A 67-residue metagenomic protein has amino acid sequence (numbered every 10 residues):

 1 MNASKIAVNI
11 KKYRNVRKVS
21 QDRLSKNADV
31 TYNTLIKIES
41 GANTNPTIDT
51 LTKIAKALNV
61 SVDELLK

Functional and structural regions predicted by a protein language model:
M1-K5: A detector for short, charged/polar N-terminal pre-domain segments
V8-K26: Short basic helix-loop element that most often maps to the first helix and adjoining turn of HTH DNA-binding modules
I10, L24, L35-I38, L65: Conserved hydrophobic/aromatic packing and binding residues within compact polymer-binding modules
N15, L65-K67: Intrinsic disorder/low-complexity segments
N27, N45, K56-A57: Residue cluster at the C-terminal edge of the helix-turn-helix DNA-binding motif
V30-N45: Recognition helix of helix-turn-helix/homeodomain-like DNA-binding domains that insert into the DNA major groove
D49-E64: DNA major-groove recognition helix of helix-turn-helix/homeodomain DNA-binding modules
